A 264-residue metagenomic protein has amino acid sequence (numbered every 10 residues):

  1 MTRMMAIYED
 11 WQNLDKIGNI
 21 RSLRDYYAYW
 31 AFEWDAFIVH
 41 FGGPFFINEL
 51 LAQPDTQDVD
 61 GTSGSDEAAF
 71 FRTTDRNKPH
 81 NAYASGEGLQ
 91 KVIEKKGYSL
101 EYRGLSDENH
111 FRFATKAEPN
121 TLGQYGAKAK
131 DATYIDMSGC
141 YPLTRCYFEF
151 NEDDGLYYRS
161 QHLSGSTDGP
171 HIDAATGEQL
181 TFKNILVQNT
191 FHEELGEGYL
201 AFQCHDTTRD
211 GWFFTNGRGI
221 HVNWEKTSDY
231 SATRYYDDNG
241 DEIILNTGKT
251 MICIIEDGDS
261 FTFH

Functional and structural regions predicted by a protein language model:
M1-H264: A surface/extracellular/periplasmic glyco- and lipid-processing/surface-interacting theme
